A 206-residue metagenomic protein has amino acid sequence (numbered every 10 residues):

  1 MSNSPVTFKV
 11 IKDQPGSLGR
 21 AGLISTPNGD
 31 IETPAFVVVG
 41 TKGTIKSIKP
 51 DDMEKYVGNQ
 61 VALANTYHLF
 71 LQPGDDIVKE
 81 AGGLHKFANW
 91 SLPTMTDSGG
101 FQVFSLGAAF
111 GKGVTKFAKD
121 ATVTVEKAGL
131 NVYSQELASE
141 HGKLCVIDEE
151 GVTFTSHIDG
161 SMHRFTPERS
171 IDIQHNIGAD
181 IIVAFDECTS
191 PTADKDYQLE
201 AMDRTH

Functional and structural regions predicted by a protein language model:
M1-H206: Non-catalytic, usually N-terminal nucleic-acid engagement modules in DNA/RNA processing proteins
